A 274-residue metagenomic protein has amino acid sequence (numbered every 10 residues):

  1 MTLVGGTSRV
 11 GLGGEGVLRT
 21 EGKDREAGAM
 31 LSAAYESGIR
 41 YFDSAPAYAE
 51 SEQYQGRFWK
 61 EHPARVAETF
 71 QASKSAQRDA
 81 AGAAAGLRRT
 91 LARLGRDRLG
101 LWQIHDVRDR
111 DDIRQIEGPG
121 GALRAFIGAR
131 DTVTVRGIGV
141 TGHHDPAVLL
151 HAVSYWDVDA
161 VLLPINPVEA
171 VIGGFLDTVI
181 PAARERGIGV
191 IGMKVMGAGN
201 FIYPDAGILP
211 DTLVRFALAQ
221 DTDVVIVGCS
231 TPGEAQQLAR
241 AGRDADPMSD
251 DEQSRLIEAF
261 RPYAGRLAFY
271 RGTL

Functional and structural regions predicted by a protein language model:
M1-T69: N-terminal binding-site loop/beta-alpha segment at the start of enzyme catalytic domains that lines or forms
G6, R25, A33-Y35, I39-R40 (+2 more regions): Structured C-terminal cap/extension of enzyme domains
G11-E15, A45, A72-K74, W102-H105 (+4 more regions): A cross-family glycoside hydrolase active-site/sugar-binding cleft signature
L12, A34, F42, Q55 (+8 more regions): Conserved, mostly hydrophobic/aromatic
G13-R25, A72-G82, I113-R114, G139 (+1 more regions): Active-site mouth loops of central-metabolism enzymes
E21, E36, R78-P167, V171-T178 (+1 more regions): Glycine/proline-rich, positively charged, aromatic-decorated active-site loop/lid region on the catalytic face
E26-M30, Y54-F58, G86-T90, A122-F126 (+5 more regions): A general structural detector for well-ordered alpha-helical segments in enzyme core domains, enriched
A47, H62-A85, H105-R108: Structural motif corresponding to the early beta-alpha repeats
